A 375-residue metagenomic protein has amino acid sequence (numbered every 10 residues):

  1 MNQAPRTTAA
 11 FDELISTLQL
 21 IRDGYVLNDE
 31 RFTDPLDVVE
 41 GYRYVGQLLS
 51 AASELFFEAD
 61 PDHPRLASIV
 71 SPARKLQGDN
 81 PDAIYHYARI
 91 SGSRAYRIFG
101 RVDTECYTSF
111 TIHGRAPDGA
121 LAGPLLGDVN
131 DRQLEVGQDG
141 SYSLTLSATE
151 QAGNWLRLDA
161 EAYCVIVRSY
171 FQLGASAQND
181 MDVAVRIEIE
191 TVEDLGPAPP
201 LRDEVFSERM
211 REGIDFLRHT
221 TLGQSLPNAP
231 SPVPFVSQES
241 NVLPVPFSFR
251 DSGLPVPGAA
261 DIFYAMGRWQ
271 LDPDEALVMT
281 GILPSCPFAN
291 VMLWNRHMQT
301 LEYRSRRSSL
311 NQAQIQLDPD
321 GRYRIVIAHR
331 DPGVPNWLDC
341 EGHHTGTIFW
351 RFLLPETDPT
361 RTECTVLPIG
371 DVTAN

Functional and structural regions predicted by a protein language model:
M1-N375: A compositional/structural signature for long, glycine/proline-rich flexible linkers and loops on extracytoplasmic
